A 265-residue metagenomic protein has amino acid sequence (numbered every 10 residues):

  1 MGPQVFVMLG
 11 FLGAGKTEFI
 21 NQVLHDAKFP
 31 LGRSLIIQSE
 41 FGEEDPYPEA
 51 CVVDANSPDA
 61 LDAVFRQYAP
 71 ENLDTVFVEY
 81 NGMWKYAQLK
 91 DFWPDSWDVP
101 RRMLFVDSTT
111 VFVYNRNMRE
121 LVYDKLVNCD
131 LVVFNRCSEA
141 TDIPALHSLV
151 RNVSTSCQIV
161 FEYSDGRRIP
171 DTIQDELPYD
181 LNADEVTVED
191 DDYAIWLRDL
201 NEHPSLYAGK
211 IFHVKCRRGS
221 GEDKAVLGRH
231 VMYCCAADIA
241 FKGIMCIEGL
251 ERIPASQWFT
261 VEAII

Functional and structural regions predicted by a protein language model:
G2-R101, F105-F112: Nucleotide-state-sensitive switch-loop elements of NTP-binding domains
F11, L104, T110, L131-I265: OB-fold and OB-like single-stranded nucleic-acid-recognition modules and their adjacent interaction interfaces
N21, M83-S154: Conserved C-terminal guanine-recognition region of P-loop GTPase G domains, centered on the G4
F29, A55-L61, D98-R101, D124-N128 (+3 more regions): Short, surface-exposed linear patches
I37-Q38, E120, S164, R168: Residue-level signal for alpha-helical context at structural boundaries
V53, E120-V122, L177: Short, hinge-like loop/turn segments at secondary-structure boundaries
